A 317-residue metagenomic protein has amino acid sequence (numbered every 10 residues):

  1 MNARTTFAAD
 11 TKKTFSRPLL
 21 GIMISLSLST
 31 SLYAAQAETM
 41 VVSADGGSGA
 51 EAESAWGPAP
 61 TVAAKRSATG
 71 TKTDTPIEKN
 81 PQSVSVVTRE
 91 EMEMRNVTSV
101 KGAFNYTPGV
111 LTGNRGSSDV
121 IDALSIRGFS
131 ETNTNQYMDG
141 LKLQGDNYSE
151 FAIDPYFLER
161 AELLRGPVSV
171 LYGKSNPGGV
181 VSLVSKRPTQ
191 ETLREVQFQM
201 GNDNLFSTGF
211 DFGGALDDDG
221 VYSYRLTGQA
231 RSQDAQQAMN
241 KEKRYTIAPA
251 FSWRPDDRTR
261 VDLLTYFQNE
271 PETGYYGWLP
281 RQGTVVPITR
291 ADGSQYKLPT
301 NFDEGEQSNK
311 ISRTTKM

Functional and structural regions predicted by a protein language model:
M1-E38: Cleavable N-terminal targeting peptides that direct proteins into the secretory/outer-membrane pathway or into
V62-V84, R89, K101, N105-L141 (+1 more regions): Extracytoplasmic beta-strand/coil segments of soluble accessory domains associated with Gram-negative outer-membrane
V87, R95, I121, G145 (+5 more regions): Transmembrane beta-barrel architecture of outer-membrane proteins
T98, F104-V120, S149, D154 (+2 more regions): Short, glycine-/polar-rich solvent-exposed loops and beta-turns at beta-strand/coil boundaries
S117, F151, G201-L205, N240-R244 (+1 more regions): Transmembrane beta-barrel outer-membrane domains
A123, L141-R165, L183-S185: Short acidic/polar hinge/loop motifs at secondary-structure boundaries that mediate gating or recognition
Y156-E159, V170-I247, W253-R260: Outer-membrane beta-barrel translocator/receptor signature
R231-A235, I247-R254, R258-M317: Acidic/polar loop-and-plug regions of large Gram-negative outer-membrane beta-barrel proteins
